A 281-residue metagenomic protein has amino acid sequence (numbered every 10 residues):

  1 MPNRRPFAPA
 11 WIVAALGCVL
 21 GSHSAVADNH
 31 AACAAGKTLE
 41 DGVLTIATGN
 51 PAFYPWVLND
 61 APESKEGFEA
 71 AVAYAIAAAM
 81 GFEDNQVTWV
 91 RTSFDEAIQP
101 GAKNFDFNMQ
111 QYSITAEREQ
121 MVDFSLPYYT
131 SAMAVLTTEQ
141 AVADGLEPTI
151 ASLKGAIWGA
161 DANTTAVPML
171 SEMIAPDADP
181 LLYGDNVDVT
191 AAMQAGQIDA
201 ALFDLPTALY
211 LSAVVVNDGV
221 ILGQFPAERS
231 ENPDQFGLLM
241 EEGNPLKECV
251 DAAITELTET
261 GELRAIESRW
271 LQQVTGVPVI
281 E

Functional and structural regions predicted by a protein language model:
D28-N29, Q86, T165-L181, A252-E281: Ligand-binding clefts/hinges and TM-proximal coupling segments of bilobed small-molecule sensing domains
N29-Q111, Q120: Extracytoplasmic small-molecule ligand-binding "clamshell" domains of the periplasmic binding protein/Venus flytrap
N50, T130-L136, L205-P206, A213-I254 (+1 more regions): Periplasmic-binding protein-like
P51-F53, E63-A79, S113, A134-D188 (+2 more regions): Bilobed "Venus flytrap"/periplasmic-binding protein-like clamshell domains and structurally analogous long
A70-M80, A141, A156-I157, T164 (+1 more regions): Extended ligand-binding regions for polar small-molecule ligands
Y74, Q86-S152, A227-R229: Acidic, polar ligand-binding/catalytic clefts
F82-D84, A102-Q110, A156, Q194-F203 (+2 more regions): Alpha-to-beta junction loops
D95-Q99, Y112-M121, S171-E172, D199-N232: A ligand-binding cleft/hinge motif common to bilobed small-molecule-binding domains
